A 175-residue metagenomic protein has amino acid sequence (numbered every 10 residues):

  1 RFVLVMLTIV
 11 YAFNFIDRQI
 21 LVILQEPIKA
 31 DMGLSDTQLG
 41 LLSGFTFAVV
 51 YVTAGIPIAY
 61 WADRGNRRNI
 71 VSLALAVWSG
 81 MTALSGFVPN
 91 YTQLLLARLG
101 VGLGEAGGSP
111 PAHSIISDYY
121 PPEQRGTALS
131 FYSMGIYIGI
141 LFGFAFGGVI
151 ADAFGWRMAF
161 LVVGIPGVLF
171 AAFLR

Functional and structural regions predicted by a protein language model:
Q19, F47-I56, A106, I140-L141: Residue-level signature of mid-helix packing/kink "hotspots" within the transmembrane helices of 12-pass Major
V22-T53: Extracellular/periplasmic helix-loop-helix junction of adjacent transmembrane segments in MFS-like secondary
P27, I56-Y60, V149: Membrane-interface helix termini in secondary transporters
G33, N66, F87-Q93, G104 (+2 more regions): Helix-breaking motifs and short loop linkers at transmembrane-helix boundaries and internal kinks in secondary membrane
T53-T92: Conserved MFS/SLC helix-loop-helix module at the cytosolic interface between two early adjacent transmembrane helices
A97-Y137: Cytoplasmic helix-loop-helix junction between adjacent transmembrane helices in 12-TM secondary transporters
Y132-R175: Helix-loop-helix hairpin linking two adjacent transmembrane segments in secondary transporters
